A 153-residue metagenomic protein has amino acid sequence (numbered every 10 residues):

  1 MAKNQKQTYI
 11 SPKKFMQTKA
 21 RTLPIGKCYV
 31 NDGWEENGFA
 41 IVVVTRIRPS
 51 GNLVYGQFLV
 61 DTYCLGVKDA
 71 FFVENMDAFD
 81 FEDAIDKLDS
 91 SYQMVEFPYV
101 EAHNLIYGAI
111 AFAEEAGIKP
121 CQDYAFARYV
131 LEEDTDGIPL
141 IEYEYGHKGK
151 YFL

Functional and structural regions predicted by a protein language model:
A2-L153: Non-catalytic terminal/accessory regions
